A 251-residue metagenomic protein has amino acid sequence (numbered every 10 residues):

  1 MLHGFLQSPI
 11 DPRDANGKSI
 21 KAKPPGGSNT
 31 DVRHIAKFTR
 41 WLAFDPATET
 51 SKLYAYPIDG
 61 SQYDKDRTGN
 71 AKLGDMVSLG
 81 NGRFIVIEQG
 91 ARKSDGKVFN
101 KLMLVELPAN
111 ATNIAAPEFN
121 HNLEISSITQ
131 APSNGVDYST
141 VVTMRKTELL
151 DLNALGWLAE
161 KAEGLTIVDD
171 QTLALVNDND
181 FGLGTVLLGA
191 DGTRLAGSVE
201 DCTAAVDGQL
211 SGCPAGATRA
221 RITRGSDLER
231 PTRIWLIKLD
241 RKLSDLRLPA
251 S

Functional and structural regions predicted by a protein language model:
M1-S251: Sequence/structural signature of beta-propeller domains
